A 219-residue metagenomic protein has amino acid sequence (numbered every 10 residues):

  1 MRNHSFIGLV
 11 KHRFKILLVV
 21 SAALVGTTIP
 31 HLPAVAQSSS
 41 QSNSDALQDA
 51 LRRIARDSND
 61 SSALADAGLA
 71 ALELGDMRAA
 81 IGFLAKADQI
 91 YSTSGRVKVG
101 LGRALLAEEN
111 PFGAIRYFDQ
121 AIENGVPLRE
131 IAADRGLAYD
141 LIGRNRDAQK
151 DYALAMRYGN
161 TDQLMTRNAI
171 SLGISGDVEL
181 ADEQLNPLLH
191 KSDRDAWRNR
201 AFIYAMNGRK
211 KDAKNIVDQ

Functional and structural regions predicted by a protein language model:
R2, I7-A85: N-terminal leader/linker segments that initiate helical-solenoid repeat arrays
A63, V97-K98, I131-A132, L164-M165 (+1 more regions): TPR alpha-solenoid repeat register
D66, G100-L101, D134, R167-N168 (+1 more regions): Canonical tetratricopeptide repeat
E73-L74, I90, A107-E108, N124 (+3 more regions): Register position in tetratricopeptide repeats
K150, R157-L164, G173-Q219: Extracytoplasmic and endomembrane cell-envelope/extracellular-matrix remodeling and assembly machinery
